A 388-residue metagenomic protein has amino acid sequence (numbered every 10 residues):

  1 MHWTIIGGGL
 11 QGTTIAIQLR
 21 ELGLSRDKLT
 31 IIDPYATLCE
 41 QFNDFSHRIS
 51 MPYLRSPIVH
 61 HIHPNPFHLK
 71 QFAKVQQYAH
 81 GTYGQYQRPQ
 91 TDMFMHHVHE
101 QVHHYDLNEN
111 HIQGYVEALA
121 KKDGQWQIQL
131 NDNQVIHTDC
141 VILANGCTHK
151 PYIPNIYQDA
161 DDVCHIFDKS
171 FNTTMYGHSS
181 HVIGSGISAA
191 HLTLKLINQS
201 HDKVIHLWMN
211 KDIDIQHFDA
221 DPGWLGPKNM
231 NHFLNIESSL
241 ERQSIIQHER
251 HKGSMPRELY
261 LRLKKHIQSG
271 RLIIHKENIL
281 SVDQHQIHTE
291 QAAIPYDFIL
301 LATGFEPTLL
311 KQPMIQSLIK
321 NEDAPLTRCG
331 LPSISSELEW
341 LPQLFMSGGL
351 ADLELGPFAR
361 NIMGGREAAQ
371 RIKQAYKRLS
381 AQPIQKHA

Functional and structural regions predicted by a protein language model:
M1-Y35, Y83-I187, H191-A388: Flavin (primarily FAD) cofactor-binding/catalytic cores of flavoenzymes
Y35-I62, I215-M230: Conserved N-terminal glycine-rich FAD pyrophosphate-binding loop of Rossmann-like flavoproteins
R48-R88: Coupling/switch segment of ABC-type P-loop NTPase heads
